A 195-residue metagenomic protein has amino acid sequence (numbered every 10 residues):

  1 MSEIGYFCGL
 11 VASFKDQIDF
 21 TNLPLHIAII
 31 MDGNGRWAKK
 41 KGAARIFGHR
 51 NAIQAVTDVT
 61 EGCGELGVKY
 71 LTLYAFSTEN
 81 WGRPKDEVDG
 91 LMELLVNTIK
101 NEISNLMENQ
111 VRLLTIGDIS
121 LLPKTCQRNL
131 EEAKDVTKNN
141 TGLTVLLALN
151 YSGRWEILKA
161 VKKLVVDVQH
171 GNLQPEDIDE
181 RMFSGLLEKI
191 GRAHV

Functional and structural regions predicted by a protein language model:
M1-H194: Flexible, compositionally biased loop and terminal segments
